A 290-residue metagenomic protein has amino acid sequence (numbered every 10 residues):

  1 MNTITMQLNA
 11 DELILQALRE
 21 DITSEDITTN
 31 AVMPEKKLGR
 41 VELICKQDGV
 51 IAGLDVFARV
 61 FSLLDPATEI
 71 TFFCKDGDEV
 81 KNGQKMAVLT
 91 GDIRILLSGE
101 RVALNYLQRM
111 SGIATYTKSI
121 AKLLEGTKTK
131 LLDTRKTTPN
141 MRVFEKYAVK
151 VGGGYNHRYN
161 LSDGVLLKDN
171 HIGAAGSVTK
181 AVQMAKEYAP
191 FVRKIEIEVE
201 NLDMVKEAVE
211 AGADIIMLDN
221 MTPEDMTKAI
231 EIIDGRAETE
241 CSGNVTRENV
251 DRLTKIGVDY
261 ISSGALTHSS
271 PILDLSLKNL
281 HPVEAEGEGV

Functional and structural regions predicted by a protein language model:
M1-L8, E284-V290: Short, low-complexity, intrinsically disordered N-terminal peptides in bacterial proteins
N2-A211, I215, T227-I232, E238-C241 (+2 more regions): Acidic/glycine-rich phosphate/pyrophosphate-binding loops and surrounding catalytic core that coordinate Mg2+
N220, G243, G264-A265: Short secondary-structure boundary segments
A265-E284, V290: Short, charged, intrinsically disordered terminal tails
